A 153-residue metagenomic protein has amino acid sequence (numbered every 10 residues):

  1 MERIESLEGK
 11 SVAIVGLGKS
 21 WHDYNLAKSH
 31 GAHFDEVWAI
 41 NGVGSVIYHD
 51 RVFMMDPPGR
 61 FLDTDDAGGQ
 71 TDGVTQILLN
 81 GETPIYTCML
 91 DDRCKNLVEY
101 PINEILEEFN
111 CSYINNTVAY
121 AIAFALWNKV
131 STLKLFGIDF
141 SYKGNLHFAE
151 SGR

Functional and structural regions predicted by a protein language model:
M1-R153: Metal-ion/cofactor- or nucleotide/acyl-coenzyme-handling active-site neighborhoods
